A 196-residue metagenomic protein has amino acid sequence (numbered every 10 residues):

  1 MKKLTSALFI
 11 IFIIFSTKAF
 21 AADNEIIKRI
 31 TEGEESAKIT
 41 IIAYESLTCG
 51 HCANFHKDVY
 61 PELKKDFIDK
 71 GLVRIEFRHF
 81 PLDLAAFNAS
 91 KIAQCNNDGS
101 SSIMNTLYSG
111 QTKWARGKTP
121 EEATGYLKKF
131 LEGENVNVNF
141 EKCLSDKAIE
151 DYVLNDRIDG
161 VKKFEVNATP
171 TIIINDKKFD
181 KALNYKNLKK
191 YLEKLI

Functional and structural regions predicted by a protein language model:
K2-D83, F87, I149-K163, K194-I196: Extracytoplasmic thiol/disulfide redox context detector
P81-A168, I173-K186, K190-I196: Cysteine-centric redox/oxidoreductase cores and disulfide-bonded domains
